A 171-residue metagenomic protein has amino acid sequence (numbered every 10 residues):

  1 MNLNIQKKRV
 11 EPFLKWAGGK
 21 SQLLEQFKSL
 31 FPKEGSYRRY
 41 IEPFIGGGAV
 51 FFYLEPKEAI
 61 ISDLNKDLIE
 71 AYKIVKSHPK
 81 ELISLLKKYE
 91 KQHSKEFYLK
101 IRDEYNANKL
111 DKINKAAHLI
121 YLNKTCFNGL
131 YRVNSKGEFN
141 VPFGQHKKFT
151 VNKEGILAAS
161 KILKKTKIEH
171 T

Functional and structural regions predicted by a protein language model:
N2-L24, S29-E34, H78-T171: SAM-dependent nucleic-acid methyltransferase catalytic core
S36-K91: Conserved S-adenosyl-L-methionine
